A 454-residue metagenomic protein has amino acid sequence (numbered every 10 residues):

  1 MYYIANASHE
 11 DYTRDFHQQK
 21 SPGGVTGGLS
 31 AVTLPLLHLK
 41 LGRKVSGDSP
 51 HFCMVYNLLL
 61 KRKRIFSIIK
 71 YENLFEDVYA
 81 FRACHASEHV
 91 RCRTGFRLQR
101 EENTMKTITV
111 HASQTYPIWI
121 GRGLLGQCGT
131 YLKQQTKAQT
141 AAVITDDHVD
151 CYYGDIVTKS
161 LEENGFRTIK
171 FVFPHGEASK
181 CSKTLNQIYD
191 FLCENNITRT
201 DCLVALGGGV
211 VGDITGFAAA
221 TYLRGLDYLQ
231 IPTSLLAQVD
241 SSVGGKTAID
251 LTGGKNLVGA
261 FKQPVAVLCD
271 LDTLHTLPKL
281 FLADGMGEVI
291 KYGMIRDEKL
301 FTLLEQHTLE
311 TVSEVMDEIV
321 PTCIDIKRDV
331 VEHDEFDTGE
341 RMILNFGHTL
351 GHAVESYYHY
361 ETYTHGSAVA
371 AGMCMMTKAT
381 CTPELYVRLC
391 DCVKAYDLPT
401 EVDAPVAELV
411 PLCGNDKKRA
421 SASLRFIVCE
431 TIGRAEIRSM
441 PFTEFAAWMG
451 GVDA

Functional and structural regions predicted by a protein language model:
K20-L36, L41-M54, L58-L59, R64 (+3 more regions): Positively charged N-terminal leader segments that act as targeting/secretion signals
R91-T104: Short, Lys/Arg-enriched N-terminal segments with co-localized hydrophobic residues within the first ~10-30 amino acids
M105-C202: ATP/NTP phosphate-donor binding region
W119, F217-H307: A glycine/threonine-rich phosphate-anchoring loop and its flanking beta-alpha core in nucleotide/phosphate-binding
V210-F217, Q238, A353: Short glycine/serine/threonine-rich phosphate/pyrophosphate-binding segments that cradle anionic phosphate groups
I214-G225, Y357, K378-A379: Alpha-helix C-terminal capping segments
G287-V289, L385-A454: C-terminal charged capping/lid subdomain of soluble metabolic enzymes
L303-A407: Active-site segments that bind and position negatively charged phosphate/pyrophosphate groups
